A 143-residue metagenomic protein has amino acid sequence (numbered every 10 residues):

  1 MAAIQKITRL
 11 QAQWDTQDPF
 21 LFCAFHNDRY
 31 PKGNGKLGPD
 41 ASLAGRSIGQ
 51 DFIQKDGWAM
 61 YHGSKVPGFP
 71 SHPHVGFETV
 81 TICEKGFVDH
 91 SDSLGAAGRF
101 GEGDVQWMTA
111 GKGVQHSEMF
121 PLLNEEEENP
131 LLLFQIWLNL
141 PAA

Functional and structural regions predicted by a protein language model:
M1-I82: N-terminal, Lys/Arg-enriched amphipathic/low-complexity engagement segments that precede the first folded domain
D15-T16, P73-V75, R99, E126-P130: Solvent-exposed alpha-helices and their adjacent loops that cap or buttress functional pockets in soluble metabolic
P31-K32, D89, Q115, P141-A143: Short, acidic Gly/Pro/Ser/Thr-rich loop/turn segments
P73-V88, W137-P141: Short, conserved beta-strand element in jelly-roll/cupin
V80-E102, Q115-S117: A short beta-strand-loop-beta hairpin characteristic of the jelly-roll/cupin
G111-A142: Ligand-binding loop in jelly-roll beta-barrel domains
